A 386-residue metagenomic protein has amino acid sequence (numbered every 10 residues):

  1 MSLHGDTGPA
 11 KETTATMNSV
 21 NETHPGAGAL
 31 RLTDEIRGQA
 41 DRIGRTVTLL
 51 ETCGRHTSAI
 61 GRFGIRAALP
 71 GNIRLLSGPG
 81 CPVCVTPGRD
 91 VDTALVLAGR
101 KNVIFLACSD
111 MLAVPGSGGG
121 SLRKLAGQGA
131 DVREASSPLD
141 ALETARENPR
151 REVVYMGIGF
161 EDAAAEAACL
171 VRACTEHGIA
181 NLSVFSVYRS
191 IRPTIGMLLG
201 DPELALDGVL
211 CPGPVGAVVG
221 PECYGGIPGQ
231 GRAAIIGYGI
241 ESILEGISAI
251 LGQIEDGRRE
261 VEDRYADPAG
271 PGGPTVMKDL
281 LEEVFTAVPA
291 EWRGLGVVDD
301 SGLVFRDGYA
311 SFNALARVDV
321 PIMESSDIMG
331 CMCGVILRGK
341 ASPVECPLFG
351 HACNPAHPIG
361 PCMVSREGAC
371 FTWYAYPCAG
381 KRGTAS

Functional and structural regions predicted by a protein language model:
A15-R150, A164, E176, F185 (+2 more regions): Metallocofactor- and cofactor-centric catalytic cores in central/energy metabolism, strongly enriched
C53-H56, F160-D162, Y188-R192, G213-A217 (+2 more regions): Glycine-rich beta-alpha junction loops
D90-T93, R146-E152, M197-P202, Y224-G226 (+1 more regions): Short, surface-exposed amphipathic charged segments that create phosphate/polyanion-binding patches used for binding
E147-G157, D162-P212: Active-site histidine-anchored catalytic micro-motif
A205-D267: A conserved active-site cap/scaffold subdomain adjacent to cofactor or substrate pockets
L244-V335: Internal helical hairpin/lid segments
